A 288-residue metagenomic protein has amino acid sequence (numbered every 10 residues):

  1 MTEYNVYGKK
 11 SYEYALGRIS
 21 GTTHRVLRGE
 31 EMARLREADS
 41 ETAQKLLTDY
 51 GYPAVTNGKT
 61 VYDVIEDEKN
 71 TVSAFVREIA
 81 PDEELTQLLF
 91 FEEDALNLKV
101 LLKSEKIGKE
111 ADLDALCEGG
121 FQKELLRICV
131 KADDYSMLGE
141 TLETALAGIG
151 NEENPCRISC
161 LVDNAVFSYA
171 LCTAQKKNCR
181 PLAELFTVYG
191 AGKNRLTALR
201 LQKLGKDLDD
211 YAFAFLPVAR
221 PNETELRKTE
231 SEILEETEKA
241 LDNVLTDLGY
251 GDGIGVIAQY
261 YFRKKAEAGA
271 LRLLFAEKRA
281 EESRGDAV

Functional and structural regions predicted by a protein language model:
M1-V288: N-terminal domain-start signal
